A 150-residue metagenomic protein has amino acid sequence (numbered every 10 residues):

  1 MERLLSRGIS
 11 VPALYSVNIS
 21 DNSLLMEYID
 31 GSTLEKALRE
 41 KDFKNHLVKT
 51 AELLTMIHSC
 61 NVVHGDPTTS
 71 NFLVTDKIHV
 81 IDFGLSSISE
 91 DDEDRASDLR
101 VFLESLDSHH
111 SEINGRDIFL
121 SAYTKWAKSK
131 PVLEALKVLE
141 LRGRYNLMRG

Functional and structural regions predicted by a protein language model:
M1-L4, Y123: Structural element of the ATP-grasp superfamily
L4, L54-I57: Conserved hydrophobic alpha-helix
L5, I9-T50: Conserved structural core of kinase catalytic domains
S23, V62, I78: Hydrophobic "anchor" residues on beta-strands that sit immediately upstream of conserved functional sites
S59-T69: Catalytic-loop of the protein kinase fold
N71-V80: Conserved protein kinase catalytic/activation segment
H79-G150: C-lobe/activation-segment region of protein kinase-like
